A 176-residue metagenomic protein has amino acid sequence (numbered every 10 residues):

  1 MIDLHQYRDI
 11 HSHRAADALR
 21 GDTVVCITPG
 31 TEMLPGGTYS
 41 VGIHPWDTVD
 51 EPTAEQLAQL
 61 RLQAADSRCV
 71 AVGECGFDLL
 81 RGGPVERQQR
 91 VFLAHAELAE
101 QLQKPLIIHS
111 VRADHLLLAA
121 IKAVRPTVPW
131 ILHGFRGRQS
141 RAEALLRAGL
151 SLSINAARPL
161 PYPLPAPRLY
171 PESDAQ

Functional and structural regions predicted by a protein language model:
M1-Q176: Mid-domain alpha/beta scaffold segments of enzyme catalytic cores
